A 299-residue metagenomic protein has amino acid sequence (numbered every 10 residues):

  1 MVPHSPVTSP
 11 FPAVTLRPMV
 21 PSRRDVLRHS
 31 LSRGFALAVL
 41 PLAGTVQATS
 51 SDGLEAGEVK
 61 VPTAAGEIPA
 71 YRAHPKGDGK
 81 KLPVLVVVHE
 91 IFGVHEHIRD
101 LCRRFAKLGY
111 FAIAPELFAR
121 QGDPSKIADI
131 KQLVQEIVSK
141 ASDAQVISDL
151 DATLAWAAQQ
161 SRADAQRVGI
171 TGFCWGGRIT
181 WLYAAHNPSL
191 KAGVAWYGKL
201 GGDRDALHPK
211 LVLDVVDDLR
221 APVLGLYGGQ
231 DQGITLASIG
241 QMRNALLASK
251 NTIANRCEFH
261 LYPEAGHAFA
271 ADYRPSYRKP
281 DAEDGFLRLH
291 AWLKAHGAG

Functional and structural regions predicted by a protein language model:
M1-S22: N-terminal secretory signal peptides
V20-R28, A36-S51: N-terminal twin-arginine translocation
V46-D78: N-terminal cap/lid segment of alpha/beta-hydrolase-fold proteins
K81-E90: Short beta-strand element of the alpha/beta-hydrolase
A128-G169, A298: Gly/Ser-rich "nucleophile elbow"/oxyanion-hole loop immediately N-terminal to the catalytic nucleophile in hydrolases
A152-V215: Primarily recognizes the serine-hydrolase "nucleophile elbow" in alpha/beta-hydrolase and SGNH/GDSL folds
L219, G225-Y227: Short beta-strand/loop motif that positions the catalytic acidic residue of the alpha/beta-hydrolase fold
T252-G299: C-terminal catalytic histidine-bearing segment of alpha/beta-hydrolase fold enzymes
